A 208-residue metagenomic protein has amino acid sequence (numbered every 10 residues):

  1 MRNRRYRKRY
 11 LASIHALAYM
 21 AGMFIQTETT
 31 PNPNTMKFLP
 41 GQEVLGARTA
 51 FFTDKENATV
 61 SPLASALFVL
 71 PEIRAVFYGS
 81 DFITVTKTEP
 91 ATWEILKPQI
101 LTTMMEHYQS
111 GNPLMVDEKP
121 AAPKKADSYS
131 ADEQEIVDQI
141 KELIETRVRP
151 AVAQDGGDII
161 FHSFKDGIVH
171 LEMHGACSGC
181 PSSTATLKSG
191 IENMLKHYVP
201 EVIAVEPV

Functional and structural regions predicted by a protein language model:
N3-Y6, Y10: Intrinsic-disorder-associated, low-complexity terminal segments enriched in Asp/Asn/His/Tyr and depleted of Lys/Arg
R5, H15-V208: Domain-level signature for proteins that mediate thiol-based redox and metal-cofactor handling
